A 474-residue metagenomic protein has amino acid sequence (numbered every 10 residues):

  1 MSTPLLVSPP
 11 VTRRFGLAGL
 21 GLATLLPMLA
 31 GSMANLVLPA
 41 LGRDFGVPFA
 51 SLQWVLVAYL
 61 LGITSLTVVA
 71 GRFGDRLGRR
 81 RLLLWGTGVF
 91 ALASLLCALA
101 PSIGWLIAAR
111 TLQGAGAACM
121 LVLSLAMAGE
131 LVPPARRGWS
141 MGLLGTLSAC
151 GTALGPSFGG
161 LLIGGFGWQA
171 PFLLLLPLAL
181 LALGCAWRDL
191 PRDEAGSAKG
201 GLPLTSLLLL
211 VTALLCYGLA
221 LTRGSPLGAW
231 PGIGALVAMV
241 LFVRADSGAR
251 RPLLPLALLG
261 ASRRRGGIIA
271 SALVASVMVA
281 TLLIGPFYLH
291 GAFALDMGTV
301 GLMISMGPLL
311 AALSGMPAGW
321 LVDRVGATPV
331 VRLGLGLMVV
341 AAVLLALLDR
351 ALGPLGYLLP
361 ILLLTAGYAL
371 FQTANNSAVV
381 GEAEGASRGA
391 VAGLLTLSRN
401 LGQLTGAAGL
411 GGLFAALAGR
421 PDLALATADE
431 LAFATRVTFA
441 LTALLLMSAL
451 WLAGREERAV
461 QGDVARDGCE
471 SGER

Functional and structural regions predicted by a protein language model:
M1-T12, G454-R474: Intrinsic disorder in cytosolic terminal tails and internal cytosolic loops of multi-pass membrane transporters
R13-L36, F49, S124, G165-L174 (+4 more regions): 12-transmembrane solute porter fold
T24-M28, L56-Y59, I63, F90 (+11 more regions): Structural signature of transmembrane alpha-helices in multi-pass secondary transporters
V37-S65, W105-I107, F293, G298-L302: Extracellular/periplasmic helix-loop-helix junction of adjacent transmembrane segments in MFS-like secondary
P39-G42, A128-P133, G138, G142 (+3 more regions): Helix-terminus/helix-capping segments at the ends of transmembrane helices and short amphipathic helices
T67-V69, D75-T205, A351, G411: Helix-loop-helix hairpins in multi-pass membrane proteins, especially solute transporters
V89-L99, G116, L178-C185, V237-L241 (+2 more regions): Transmembrane-helix signature of multi-pass solute transporters
G164-A270, V277: Hydrophobic transmembrane-helix bundles of small-molecule transporters
